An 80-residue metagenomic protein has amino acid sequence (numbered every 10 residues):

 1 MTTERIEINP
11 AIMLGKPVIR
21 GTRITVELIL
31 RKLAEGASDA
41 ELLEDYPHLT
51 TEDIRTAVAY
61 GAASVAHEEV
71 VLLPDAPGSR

Functional and structural regions predicted by a protein language model:
M1-E4, I24, G36, A66: Exposed, low-complexity/repetitive linear segments and helix-based recognition motifs, biased toward charged/polar
M1-L14: Basic, low-complexity segments
R5, H48, V71: Aromatic-glycine hotspot motif
I8, A40, E69-V70: Intrinsic disorder/low-complexity segments enriched in polar/small residues
N9, E27-K32, L73-P74: Compositionally biased, intrinsically disordered low-complexity segments
L14, V18-Y60: Amphipathic, hydrophobic secondary-structure cores in small proteins
E44, S79-R80: Low-complexity, flexible helical/coil segments
T51-S79: C-terminal structural segments of small proteins and small subunits
